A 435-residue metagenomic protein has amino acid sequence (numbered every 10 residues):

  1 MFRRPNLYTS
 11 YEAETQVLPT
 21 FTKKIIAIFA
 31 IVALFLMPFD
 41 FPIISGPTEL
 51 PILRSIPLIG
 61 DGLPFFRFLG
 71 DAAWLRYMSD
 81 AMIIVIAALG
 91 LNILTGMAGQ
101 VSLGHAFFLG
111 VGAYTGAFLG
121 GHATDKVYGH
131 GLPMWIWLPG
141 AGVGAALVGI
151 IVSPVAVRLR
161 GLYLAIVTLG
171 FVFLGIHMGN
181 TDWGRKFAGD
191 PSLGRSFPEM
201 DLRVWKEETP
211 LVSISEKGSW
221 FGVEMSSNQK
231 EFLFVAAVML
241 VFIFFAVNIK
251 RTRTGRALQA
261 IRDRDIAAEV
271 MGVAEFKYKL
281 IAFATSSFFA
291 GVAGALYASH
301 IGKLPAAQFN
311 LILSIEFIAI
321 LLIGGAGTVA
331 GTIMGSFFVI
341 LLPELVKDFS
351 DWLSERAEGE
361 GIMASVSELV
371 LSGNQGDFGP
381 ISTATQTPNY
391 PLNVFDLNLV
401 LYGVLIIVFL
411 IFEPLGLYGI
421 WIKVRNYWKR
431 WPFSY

Functional and structural regions predicted by a protein language model:
M1-Y435: Transmembrane alpha-helices and adjacent helix-loop boundaries
